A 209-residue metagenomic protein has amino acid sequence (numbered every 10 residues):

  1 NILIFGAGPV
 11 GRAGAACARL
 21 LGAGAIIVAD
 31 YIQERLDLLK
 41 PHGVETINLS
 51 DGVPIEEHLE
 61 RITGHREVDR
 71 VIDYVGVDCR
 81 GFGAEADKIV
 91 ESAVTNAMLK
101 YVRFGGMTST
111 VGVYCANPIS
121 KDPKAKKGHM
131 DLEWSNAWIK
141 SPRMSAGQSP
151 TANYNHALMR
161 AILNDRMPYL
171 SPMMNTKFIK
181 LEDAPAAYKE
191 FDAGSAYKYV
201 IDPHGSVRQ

Functional and structural regions predicted by a protein language model:
N1-D51, E57, I72: Mid-domain Rossmann-like dinucleotide-binding core that forms the NAD(H)/NADP(H) cofactor-binding site
L3, I27, M107-S109, S145 (+1 more regions): Structural detector of well-ordered beta-strand residues that form the stable sheet scaffold of enzyme domains
L21, H42, I62, D78 (+4 more regions): Change "in soluble alpha/beta enzymes" to "in soluble alpha/beta proteins
Y31-I32, Y114, P150: Residues in the short beta-alpha loop(s) of Rossmann-like NAD(P)-binding domains
D37, H42-S141, V207-R208: Glycine-rich cofactor phosphate-binding loops and adjacent beta1-alpha1 units of small-molecule cofactor enzyme domains
L49, K88, S145-Q148, K177: Hydrophobic alpha-helical scaffolding
R66, Q148-Q209: C-terminal hydrophobic helical "lid"/dimerization subdomain of Rossmann-like NAD(P)H-dependent oxidoreductases
